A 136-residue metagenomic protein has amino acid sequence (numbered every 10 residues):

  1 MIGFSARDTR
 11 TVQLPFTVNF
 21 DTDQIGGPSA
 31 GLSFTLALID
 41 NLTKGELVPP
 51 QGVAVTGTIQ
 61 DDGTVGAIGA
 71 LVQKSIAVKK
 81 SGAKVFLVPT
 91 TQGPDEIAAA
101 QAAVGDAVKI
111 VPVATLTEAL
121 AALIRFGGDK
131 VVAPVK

Functional and structural regions predicted by a protein language model:
M1-K136: Peripheral, non-AAA+ core regions of ATP-driven protein-machinery
